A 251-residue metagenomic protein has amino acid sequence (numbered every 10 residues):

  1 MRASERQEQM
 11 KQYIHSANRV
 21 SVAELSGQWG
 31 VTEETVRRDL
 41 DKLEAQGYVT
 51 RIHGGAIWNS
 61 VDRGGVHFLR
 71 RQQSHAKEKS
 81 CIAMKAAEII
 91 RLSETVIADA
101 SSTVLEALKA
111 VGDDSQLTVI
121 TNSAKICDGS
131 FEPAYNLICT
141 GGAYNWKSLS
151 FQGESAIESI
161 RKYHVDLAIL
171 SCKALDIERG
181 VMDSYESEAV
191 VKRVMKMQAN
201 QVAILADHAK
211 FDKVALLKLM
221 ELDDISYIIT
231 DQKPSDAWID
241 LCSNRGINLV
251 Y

Functional and structural regions predicted by a protein language model:
R2-A23, G27-W29, E34-A100, L108-Q116 (+2 more regions): HTH-adjacent hinge/linker in prokaryotic transcriptional regulators
R2-E5, Q12, R19-L25, G30 (+1 more regions): Conserved phosphate- and dinucleotide-binding cores of soluble alpha/beta proteins, encompassing both enzyme active
T103, I126: A generic "binding-loop/recognition-motif" signal
